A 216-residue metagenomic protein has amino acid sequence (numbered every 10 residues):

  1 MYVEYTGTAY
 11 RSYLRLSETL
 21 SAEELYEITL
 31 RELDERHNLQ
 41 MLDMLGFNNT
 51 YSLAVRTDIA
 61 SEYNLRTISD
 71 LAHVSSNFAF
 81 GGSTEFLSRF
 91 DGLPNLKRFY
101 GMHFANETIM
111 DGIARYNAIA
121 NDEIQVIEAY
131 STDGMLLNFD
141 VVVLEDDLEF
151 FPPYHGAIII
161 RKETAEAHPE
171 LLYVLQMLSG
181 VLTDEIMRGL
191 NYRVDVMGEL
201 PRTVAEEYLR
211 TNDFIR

Functional and structural regions predicted by a protein language model:
M1-Y10, L25-T29, R56-T57, S83 (+4 more regions): Beta->alpha turn/N-cap motifs
M1-Y5, S75-A79, N95, A114 (+1 more regions): Alpha-to-beta junction loops
S12-L42, N121-E123, M135-E149: Ligand-binding "clamshell"
E23-A79, G180-D184: A conserved helix-loop-strand patch within extracytoplasmic ligand-binding domains of the periplasmic binding
T50-S61, H155-H168: A bilobed periplasmic-binding-protein/Venus flytrap-type ligand-binding module shared by bacterial periplasmic
S76-A79, K97-M110: A local structural motif
T84, A105-N117: Short helix-initiation/N-cap motifs at beta->coil->alpha
D91, K97-M102, E170-R216: An extracytoplasmic/periplasmic, membrane-proximal ligand-sensing/linker region
